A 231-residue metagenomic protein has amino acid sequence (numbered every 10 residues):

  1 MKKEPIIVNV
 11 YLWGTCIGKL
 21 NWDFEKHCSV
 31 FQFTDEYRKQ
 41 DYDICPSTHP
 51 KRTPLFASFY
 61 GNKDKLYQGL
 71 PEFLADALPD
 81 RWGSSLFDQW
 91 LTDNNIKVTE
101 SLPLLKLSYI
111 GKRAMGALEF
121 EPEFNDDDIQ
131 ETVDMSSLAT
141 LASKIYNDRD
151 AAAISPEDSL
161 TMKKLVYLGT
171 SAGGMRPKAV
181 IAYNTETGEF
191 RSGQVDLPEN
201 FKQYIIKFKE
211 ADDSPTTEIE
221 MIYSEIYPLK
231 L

Functional and structural regions predicted by a protein language model:
M1-L231: Phosphate/dinucleotide-binding and metal-coordinating scaffold of catalytic cores in nucleotide-dependent enzymes
